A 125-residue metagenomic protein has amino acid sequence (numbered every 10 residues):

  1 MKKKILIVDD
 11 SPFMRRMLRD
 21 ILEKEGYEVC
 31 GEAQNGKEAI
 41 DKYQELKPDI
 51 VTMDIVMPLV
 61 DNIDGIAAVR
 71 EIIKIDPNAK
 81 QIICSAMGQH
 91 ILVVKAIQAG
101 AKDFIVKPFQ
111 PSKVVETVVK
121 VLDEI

Functional and structural regions predicted by a protein language model:
P12-G31: Two-component/phosphorelay signaling modules centered on CheY-like receiver
Y27-Q34, K42, N62: Short hydrophobic/Thr-rich beta-strand motif most characteristic of the beta2 strand and flanking loop of CheY-like
D41, I63-N78: Short amphipathic alpha-helix used as the core "switch/output" element in two-component signaling
L46-T52: Active-site beta3 strand of CheY-like receiver
M57-V60: Receiver (REC) domain active-site loop signature in two-component systems and cognate sites in sensor histidine kinases
I91, F109-V118: C-terminal output helix
